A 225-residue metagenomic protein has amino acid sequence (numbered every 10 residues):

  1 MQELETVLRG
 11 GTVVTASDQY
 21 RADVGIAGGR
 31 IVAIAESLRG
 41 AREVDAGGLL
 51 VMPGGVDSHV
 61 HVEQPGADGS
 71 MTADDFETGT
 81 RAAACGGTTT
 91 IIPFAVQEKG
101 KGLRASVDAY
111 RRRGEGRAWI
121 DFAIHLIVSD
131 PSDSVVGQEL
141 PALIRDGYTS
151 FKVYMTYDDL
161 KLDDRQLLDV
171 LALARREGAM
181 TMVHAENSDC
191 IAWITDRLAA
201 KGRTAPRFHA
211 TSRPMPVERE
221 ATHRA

Functional and structural regions predicted by a protein language model:
M1-G54, D68: Histidine-rich, glycine-flanked metal-binding segment
G11, V24, G29, G48 (+6 more regions): Divalent metal-coordination and catalytic microenvironments
A46-R117: Metal-associated gating/positioning segment near the N- to mid-region
G47, M71-D75, G102-S106, P131-V135 (+2 more regions): Short secondary-structure boundary/capping elements
D57-V60, T88-P93, W119-A123, A199-A210: Gly-rich Lys/Arg/Thr-decorated short loops/hinges at beta-loop-alpha junctions or inter-strand turns that position
S58-D74, A95-Q97, A123-V136, M155-T156 (+1 more regions): Active-site mouth loops of central-metabolism enzymes
E77-K101, E115-D130, R145-D159, G178-M182 (+1 more regions): Divalent metal-dependent hydrolysis catalytic cores, especially in the metallo-beta-lactamase
V135-A225: Histidine/acidic residue-rich metal-binding segments in metalloenzymes
